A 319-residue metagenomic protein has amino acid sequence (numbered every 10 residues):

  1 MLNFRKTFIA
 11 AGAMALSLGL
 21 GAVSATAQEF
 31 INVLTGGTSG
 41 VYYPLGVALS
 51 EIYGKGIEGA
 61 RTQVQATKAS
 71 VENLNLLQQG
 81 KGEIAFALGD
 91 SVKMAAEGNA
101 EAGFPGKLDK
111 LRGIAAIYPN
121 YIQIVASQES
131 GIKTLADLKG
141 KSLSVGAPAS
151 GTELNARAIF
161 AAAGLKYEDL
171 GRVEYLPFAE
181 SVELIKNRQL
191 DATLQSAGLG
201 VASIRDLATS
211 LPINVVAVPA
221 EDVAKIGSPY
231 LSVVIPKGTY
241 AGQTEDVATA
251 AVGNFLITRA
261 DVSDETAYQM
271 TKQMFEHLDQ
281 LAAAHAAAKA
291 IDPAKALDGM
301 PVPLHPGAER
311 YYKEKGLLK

Functional and structural regions predicted by a protein language model:
M1-G12: Bacterial N-terminal signal peptides that target proteins for export
L20-A27: Sec/Tat signal peptide C-region and signal peptidase I cleavage site
I31-G56, A60-R61, N120-N187, D279 (+3 more regions): Bilobed "Venus flytrap"/periplasmic-binding protein-like clamshell domains and structurally analogous long
V47-E51, Q63-P105, I124, A179-L184 (+3 more regions): Pocket-flanking alpha-helical
G89, A100-E101, K166-I257, D261-V262: Pocket-lining segment of extracytoplasmic ligand-binding domains
G103-I117, I122, T239-A248: A structural signal for short loop-to-beta-strand junctions that line the ligand-binding cleft of periplasmic/secreted
Y118-I132, S228, G253-E265: A bilobed periplasmic-binding-protein/Venus flytrap-type ligand-binding module shared by bacterial periplasmic
V173-L176, E180, K186-N187, A197-V215 (+1 more regions): An extracytoplasmic/periplasmic, membrane-proximal ligand-sensing/linker region
